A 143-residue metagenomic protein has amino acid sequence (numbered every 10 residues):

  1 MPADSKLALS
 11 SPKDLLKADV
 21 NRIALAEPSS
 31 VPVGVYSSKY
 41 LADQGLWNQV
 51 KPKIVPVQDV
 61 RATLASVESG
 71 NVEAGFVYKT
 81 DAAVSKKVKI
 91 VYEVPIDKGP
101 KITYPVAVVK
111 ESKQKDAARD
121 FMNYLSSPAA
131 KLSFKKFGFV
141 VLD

Functional and structural regions predicted by a protein language model:
M1-D143: Exported/periplasmic ABC-transporter solute-binding proteins
